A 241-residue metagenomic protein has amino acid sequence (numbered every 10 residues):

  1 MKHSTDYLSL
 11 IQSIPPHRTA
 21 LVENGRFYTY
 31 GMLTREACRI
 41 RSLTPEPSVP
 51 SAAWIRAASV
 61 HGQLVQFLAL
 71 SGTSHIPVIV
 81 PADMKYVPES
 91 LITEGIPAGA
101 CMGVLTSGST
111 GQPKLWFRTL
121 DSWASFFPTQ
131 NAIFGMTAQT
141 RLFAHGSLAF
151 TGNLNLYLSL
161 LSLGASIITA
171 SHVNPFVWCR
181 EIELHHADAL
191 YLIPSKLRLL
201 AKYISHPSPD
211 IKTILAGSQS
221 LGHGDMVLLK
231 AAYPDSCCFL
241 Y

Functional and structural regions predicted by a protein language model:
M1-A20, G31-R39, A52, G62: AMP-binding/adenylate-forming domain of the ANL superfamily
K2-T5, P16, L91-L105, D121 (+1 more regions): Conserved pre-ATP/AMP-binding loop-to-beta segment of ANL
H17-E46, K85-V87, R118-D121: Conserved AMP-binding/adenylate-forming core of the ANL superfamily
R26, S42-D83, A144-L148: Conserved AMP-binding/adenylate-forming
A57-S59, I76-L91, A165-H185, P194-K196: ATP-dependent adenylate-forming carboxylate-activation enzymes
C101-P128: Conserved AMP-binding A3 loop
S125-R141, A149-A189: Conserved AMP-binding/adenylation subdomain of ANL enzymes
Y203-Y241: Gly/Ser/Thr-rich phosphate-binding loop
